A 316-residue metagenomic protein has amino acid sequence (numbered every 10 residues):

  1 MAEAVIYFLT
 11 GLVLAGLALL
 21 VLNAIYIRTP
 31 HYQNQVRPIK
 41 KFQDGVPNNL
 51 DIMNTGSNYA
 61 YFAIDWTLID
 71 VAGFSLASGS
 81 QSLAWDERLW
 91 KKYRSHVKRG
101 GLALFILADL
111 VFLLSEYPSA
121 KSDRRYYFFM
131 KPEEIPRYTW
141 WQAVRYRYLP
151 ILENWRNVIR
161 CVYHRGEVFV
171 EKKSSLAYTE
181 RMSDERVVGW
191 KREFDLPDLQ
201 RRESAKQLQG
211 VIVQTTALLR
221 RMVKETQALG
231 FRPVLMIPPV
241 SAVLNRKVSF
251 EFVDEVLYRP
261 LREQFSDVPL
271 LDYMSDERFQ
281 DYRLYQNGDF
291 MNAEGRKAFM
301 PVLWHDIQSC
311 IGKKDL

Functional and structural regions predicted by a protein language model:
E3-I25: Hydrophobic membrane-insertion alpha-helices, especially the h-region of bacterial N-terminal signal peptides
Y26-N48: Alpha-helical transmembrane signal-anchor/signal-peptide segments
N49-I64, A293: Catalytic nucleophile-elbow at a beta strand-turn-alpha helix junction centered on a G-D-S/GDSL motif, marking
Y59-V144: Membrane-embedded segments
L107, A120-Q227, L316: Secreted/periplasmic serine-hydrolase-like ester/acetyl group-modifying domain
V223-F250: Active-site segments of SGNH/GDSL-like serine hydrolases that catalyze O-acetyl group transfer/hydrolysis on lipids
V240-Y273: Substrate-gating cap/lid alpha-helix
N287-L316: Histidine-centered active-site loop/cap adjacent to the catalytic His in serine esterases/O-acetyl transfer systems
